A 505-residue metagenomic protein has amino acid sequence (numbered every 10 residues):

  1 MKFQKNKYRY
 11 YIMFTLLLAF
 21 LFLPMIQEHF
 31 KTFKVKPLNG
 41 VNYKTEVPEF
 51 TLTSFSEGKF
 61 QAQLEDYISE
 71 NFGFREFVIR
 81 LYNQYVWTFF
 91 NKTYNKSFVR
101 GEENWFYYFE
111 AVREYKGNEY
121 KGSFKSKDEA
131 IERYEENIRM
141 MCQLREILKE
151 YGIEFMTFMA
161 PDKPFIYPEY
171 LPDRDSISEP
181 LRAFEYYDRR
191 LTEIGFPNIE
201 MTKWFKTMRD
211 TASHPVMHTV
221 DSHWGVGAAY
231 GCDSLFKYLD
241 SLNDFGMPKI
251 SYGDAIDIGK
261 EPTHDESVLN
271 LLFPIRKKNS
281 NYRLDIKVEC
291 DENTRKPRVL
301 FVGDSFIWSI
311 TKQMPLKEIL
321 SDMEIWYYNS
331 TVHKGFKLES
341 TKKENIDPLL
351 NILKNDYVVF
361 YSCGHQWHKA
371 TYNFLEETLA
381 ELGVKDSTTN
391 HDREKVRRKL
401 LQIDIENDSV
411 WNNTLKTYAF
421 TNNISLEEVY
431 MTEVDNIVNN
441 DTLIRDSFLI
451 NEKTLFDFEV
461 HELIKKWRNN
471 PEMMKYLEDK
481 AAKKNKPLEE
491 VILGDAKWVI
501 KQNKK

Functional and structural regions predicted by a protein language model:
M1-K505: Extracellular glycan-modifying ectodomains
